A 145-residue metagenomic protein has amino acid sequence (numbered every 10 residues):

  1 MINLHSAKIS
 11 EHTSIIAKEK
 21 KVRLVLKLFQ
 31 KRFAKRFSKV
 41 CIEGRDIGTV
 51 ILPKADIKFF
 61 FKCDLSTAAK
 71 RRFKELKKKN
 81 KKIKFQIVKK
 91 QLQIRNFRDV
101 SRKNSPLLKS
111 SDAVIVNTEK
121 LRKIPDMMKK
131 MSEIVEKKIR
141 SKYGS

Functional and structural regions predicted by a protein language model:
M1-H5, S10-E11, F73-K79, F97-S145: NTP-dependent small-molecule kinase module
L4, L26, C41, L92 (+1 more regions): Residue-level signature of catalytic and energy-coupling elements of molecular machines, predominantly ATP/GTP-dependent
H5-R23: Metal-dependent phosphoesterase signature
A17-K79: ATP-dependent NMP and nucleoside kinases share a basic, alpha-helical "lid"
I42-V50, K89, S105-D112: Glycine/charge-rich, flexible interdomain linkers and switch-proximal surface loops that mediate coupling
D46, F60, T67, I83-Q91 (+2 more regions): Anionic, Ser/Thr-rich low-complexity intrinsically disordered regions
